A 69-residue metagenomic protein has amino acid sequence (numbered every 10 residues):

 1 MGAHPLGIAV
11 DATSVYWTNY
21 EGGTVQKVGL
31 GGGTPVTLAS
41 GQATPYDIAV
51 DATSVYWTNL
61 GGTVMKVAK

Functional and structural regions predicted by a protein language model:
M1-A12, G41-A52, L60-G61: Beta-rich, blade/repeat-based domains predominating in secreted/periplasmic proteins but also intracellular
Y16-T18, Y56-T58: Residue position within the beta-strands of beta-propeller blades
Y20-G22, G31-G32, L60: Short strand-connecting beta-turns/loops that link adjacent beta-strands
G23-V25, T63-M65: Structural signal for beta-propeller blades
V28-G33, A68-K69: Short loop/turn segments that connect beta-strands within beta-propeller blades
G33-S40: A short beta-strand motif characteristic of beta-propeller blades
